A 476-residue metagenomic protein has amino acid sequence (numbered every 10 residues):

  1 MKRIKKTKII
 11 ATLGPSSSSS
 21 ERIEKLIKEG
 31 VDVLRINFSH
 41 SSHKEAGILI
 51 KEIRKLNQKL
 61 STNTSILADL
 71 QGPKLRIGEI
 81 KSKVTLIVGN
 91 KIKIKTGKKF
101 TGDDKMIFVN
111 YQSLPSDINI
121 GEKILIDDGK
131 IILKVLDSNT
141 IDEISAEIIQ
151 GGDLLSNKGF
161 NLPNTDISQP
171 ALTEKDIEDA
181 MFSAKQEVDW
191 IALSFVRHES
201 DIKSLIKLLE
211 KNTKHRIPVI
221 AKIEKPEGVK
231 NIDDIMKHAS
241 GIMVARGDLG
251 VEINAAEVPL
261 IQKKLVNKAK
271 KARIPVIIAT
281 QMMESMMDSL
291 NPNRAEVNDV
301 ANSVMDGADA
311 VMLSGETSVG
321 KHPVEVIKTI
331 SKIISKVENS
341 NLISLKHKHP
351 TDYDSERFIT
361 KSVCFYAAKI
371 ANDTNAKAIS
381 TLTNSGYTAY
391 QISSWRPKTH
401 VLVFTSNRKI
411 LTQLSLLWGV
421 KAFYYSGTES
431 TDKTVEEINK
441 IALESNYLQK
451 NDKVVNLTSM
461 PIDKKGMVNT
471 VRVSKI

Functional and structural regions predicted by a protein language model:
M1-I476: Non-catalytic helical/linker scaffolds that mediate oligomerization, partner binding, and domain coupling around large
